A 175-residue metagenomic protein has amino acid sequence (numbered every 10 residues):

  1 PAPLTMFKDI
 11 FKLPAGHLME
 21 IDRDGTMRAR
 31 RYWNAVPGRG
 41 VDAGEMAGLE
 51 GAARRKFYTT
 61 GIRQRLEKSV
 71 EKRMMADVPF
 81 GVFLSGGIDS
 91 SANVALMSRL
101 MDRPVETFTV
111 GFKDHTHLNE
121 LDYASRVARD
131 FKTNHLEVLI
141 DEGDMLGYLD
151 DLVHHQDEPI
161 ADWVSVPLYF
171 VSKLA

Functional and structural regions predicted by a protein language model:
P1-A52: N-terminal segments that mediate ammonia production and transfer in glutamine-dependent amidotransferase systems
R23, P37-A175: ATP-dependent adenylate-handling active sites, centered on carboxylate activation for C-N bond formation
